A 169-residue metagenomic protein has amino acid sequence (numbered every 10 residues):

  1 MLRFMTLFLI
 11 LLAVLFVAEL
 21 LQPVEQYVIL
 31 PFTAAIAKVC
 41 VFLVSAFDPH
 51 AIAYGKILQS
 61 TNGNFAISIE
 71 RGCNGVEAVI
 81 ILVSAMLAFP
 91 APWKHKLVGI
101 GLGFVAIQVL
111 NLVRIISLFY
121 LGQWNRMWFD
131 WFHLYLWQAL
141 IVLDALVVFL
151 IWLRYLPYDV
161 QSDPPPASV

Functional and structural regions predicted by a protein language model:
M1-V169: Hydrophobic N-terminal alpha-helices or hydrophobic patches in metabolic proteins across all domains of life
